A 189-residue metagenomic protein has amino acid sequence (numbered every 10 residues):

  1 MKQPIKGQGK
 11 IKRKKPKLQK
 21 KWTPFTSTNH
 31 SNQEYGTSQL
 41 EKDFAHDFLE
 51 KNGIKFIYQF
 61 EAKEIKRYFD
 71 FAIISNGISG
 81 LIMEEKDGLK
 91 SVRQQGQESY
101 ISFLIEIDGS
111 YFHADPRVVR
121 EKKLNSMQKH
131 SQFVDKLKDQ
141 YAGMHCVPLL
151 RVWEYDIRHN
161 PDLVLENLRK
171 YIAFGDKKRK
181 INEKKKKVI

Functional and structural regions predicted by a protein language model:
M1-I189: Nucleic-acid endo/exonuclease domains
